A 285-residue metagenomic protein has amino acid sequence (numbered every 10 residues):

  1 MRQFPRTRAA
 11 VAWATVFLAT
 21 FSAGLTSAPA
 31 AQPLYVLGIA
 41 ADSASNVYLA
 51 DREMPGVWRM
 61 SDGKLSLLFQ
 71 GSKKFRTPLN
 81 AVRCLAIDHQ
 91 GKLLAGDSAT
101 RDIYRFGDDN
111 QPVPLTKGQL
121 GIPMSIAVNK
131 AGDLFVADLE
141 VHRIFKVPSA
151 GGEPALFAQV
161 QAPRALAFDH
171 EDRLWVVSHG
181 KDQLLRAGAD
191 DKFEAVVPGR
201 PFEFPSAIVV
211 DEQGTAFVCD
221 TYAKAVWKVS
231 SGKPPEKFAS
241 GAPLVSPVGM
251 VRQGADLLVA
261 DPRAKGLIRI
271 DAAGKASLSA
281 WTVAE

Functional and structural regions predicted by a protein language model:
V11-G24: Bacterial N-terminal signal peptides
P29, S66-R76, Q111-K117, G152-A158 (+3 more regions): A short beta-strand motif characteristic of beta-propeller blades
A31-A44, F75-Q90, G118-A131, V160-E171 (+3 more regions): Beta-rich, blade/repeat-based domains predominating in secreted/periplasmic proteins but also intracellular
N46-Y48, K92-L94, D133-F135, R173-V176 (+3 more regions): Conserved beta-propeller blade signature
R52, S98, L139, H179 (+2 more regions): Short loop/turn segments immediately following the C-termini of beta-strands
G56-R59, D102-R105, R143-K146, Q183-L185 (+2 more regions): A short loop-to-beta-strand structural motif that recurs across blades of beta-propeller domains
M60-K64, F106-Q111, V147-G152, A187-K192 (+2 more regions): Short loop/turn segments that connect beta-strands within beta-propeller blades
V251, D256-E285: Blade-level signature of beta-propeller repeat domains, shared across WD40, Kelch, NHL, RCC1 and BNR/Asp-box propellers
